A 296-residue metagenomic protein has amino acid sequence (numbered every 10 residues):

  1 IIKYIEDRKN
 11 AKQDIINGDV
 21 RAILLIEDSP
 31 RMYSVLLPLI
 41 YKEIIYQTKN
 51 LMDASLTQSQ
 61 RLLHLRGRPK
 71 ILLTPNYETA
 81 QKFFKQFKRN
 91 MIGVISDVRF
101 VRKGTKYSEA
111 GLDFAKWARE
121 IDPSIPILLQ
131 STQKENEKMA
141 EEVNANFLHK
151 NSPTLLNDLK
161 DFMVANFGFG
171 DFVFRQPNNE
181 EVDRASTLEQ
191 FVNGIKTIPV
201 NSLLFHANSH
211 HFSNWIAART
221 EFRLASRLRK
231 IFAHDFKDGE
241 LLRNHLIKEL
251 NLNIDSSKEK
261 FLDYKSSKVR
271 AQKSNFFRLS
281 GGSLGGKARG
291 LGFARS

Functional and structural regions predicted by a protein language model:
I1, V94-S96, D113-E135, L148: A short, hydrophobic beta-strand element within the central beta-sheet of small alpha/beta folds
I1-A11, L39, E142, N157-G168: Receiver (REC) domain switch/output surface
D19-R31, L36-R61, I71-L73: Conserved acidic segment of CheY-like receiver
S29-Y33, E78-T79, V98-T105, Q133-N136 (+2 more regions): Short acidic, S/G/P-rich loop/turn micro-motifs used as interaction or catalytic elements
L51-G93, K103: Acidic, metal-coordinating helix/loop segments flanking the phosphotransfer/catalytic sites of two-component signaling
Q81-K85, R99-S124: Short amphipathic alpha-helix used as the core "switch/output" element in two-component signaling
M139-F147: As written
V192-N193, I198-V200, H206-S296: N-terminal beta-alpha lobe that positions the nucleotide/phosphoryl donor in ATP/NTP-coupled carboxylate activation
